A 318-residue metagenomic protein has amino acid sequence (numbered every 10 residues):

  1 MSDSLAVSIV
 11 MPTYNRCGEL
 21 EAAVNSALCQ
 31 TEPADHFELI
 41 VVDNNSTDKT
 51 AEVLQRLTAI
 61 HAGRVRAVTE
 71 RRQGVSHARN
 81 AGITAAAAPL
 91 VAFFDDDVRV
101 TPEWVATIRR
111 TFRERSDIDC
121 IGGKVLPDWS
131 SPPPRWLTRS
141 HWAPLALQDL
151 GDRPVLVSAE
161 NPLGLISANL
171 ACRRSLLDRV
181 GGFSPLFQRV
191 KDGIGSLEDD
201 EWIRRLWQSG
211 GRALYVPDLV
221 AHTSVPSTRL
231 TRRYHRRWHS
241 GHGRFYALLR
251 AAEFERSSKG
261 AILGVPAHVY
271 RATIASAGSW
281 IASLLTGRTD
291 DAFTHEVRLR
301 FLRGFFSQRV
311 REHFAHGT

Functional and structural regions predicted by a protein language model:
M1-C29: N-proximal low-complexity "stem/linker" segments adjacent to membrane-targeting elements
S26, D43-E52, V98: A conserved acidic beta->alpha catalytic loop
E70-A86: Glycine-rich, basic loop-to-helix element that forms the pyrophosphate-binding segment of sugar-nucleotide handling
V91: Short aromatic/hydrophobic "clamp" motif used to bind/position activated sugar donors
E103-L137: Conserved donor NDP-sugar-binding/catalytic core segment of glycosyltransferases
G123, S140-L163: Short, flexible, basic/aromatic active-site loop/helix in glycosyltransferases
S167-C172, L176-G181, F187-L219: A short, conserved alpha-helix in the catalytic core of glycosyltransferases
R237-R244, F254-T318: Non-catalytic, C-terminal membrane-associated alpha-helical segments of glycosyltransferases
